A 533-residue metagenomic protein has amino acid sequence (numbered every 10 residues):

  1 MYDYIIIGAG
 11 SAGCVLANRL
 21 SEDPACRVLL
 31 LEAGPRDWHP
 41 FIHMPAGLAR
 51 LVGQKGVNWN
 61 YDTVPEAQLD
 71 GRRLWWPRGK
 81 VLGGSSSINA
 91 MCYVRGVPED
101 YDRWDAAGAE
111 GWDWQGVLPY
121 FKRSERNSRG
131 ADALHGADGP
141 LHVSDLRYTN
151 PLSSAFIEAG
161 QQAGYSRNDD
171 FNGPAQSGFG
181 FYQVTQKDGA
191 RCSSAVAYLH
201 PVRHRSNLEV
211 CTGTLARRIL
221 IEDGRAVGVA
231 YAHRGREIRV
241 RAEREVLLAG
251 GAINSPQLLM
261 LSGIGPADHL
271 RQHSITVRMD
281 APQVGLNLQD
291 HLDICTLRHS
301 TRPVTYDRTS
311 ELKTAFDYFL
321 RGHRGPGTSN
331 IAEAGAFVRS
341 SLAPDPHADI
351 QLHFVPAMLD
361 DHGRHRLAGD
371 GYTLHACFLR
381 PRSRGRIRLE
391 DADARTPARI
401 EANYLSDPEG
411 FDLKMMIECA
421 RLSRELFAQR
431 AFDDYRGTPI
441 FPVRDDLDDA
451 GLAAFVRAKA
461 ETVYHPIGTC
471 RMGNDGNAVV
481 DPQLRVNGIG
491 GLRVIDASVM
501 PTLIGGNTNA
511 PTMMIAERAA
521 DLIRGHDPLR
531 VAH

Functional and structural regions predicted by a protein language model:
M1-H533: N-terminal redox-cofactor-binding region of secreted/periplasmic oxidoreductases
